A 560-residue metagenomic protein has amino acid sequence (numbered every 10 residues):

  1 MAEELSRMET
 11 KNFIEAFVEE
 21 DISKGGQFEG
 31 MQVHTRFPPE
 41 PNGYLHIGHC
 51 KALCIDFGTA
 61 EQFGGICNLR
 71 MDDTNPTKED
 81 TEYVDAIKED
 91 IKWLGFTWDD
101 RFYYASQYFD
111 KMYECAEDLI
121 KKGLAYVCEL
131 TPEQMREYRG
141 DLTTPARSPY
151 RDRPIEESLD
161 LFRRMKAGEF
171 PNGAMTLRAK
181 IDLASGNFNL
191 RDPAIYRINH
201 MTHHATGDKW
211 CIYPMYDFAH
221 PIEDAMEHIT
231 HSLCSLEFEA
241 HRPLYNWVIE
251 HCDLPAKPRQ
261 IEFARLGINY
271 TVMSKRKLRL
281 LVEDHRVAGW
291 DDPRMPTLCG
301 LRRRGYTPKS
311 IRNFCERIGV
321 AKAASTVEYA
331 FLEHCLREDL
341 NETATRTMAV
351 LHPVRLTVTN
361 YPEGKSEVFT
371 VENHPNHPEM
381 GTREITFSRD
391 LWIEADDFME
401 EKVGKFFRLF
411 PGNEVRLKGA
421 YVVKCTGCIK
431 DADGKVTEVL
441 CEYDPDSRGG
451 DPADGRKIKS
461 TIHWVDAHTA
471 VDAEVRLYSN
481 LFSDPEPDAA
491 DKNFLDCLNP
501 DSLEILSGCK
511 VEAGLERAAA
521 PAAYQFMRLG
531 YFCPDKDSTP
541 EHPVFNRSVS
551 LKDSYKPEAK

Functional and structural regions predicted by a protein language model:
E9-E19, S23-K88, T202-S235: N-terminal catalytic cores of NTP/NDP-binding nucleotidyl/phosphoryl-transfer enzymes
K24-E29, G58-I66, K92-D99, A225 (+2 more regions): Secondary-structure transition/capping motifs at alpha-helix termini and the adjoining loop/turn into the next element
G25, D56, I87, L119 (+3 more regions): Residue-level signal for inorganic ion chemistry
P39-P41, R70-K78, D100-D110, E133 (+5 more regions): Conserved short loop/turn motifs at secondary-structure junctions
L69, D73-N75, T81, D118-L278 (+3 more regions): Active-site cores that bind ATP or allylic diphosphates and position pyrophosphate for catalysis
Y83-D110, C115-A116, G123-A125: A glycine-rich helix N-cap at a beta->alpha junction
A256-C335: Long, charged, mostly alpha-helical binding arms that flank functional sites
F314-A324, Y329-K560: Substrate/cofactor-recognition hotspot
